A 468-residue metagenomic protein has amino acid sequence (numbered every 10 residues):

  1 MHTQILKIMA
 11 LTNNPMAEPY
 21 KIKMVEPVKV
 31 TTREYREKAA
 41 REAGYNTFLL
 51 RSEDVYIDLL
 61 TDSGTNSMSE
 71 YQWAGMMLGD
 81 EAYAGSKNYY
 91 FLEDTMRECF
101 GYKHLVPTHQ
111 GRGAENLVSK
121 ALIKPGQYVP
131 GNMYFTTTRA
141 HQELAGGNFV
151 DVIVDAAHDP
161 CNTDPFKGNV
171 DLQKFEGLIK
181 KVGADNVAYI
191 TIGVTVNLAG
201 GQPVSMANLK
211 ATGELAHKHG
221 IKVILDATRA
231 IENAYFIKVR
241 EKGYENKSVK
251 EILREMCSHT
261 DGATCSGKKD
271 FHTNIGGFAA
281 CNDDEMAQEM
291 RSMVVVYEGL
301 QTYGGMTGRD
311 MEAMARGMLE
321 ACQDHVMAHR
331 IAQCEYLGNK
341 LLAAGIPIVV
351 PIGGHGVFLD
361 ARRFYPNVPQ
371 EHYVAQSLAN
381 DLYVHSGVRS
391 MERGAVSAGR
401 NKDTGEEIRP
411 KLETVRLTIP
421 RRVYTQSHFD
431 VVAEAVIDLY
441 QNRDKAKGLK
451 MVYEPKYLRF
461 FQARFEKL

Functional and structural regions predicted by a protein language model:
I5-Y45, L49, D58-S67, Q72 (+4 more regions): Conserved PLP-enzyme active-site core in the AAT-like
G79, V106, R416-P420: Short glycine-rich or small-residue beta-strand-to-loop segments that form or flank ligand, phosphate, metal/Fe-S
G147-D151, C281-E289, R309, V384-K411: Flexible glycine/proline-rich, aromatic-decorated loop/lid segments
Q288, P366-V374, R422-V431: Short, conserved charged micro-motifs
R291-V294, M311-E320, G353-F364, R409-R416 (+1 more regions): Short acidic (Asp/Glu) and glycine-rich catalytic loops that position anionic groups and cofactors
R309, V349-G356, A395, Y453: Short Gly/Ser/Thr- and Asp/Glu-enriched loop/turn motifs at secondary-structure junctions
A321, H385, S397-L468: PLP-dependent enzyme catalytic core of the Aspartate aminotransferase-like
C334, V350, R362-S390, T404-P410: Active-site loop ensemble at the mouth of alpha/beta enzyme cores that anchors a bound cofactor
